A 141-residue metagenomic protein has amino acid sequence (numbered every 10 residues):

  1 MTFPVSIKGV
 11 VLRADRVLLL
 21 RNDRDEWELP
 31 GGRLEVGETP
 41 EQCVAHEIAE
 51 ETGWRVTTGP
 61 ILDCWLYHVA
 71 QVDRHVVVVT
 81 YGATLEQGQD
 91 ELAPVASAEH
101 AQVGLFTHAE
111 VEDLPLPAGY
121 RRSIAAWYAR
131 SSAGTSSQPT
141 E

Functional and structural regions predicted by a protein language model:
M1, G9-V10, L18-L19, V69 (+2 more regions): Short secondary-structure boundary/capping segments
M1-W27, V56, P60, L85: N-terminal strand-loop-strand
V5, Y67-L92, G104, A126-W127 (+1 more regions): Active-site-adjacent beta-strand/loop module that shapes the phosphate/pyrophosphate-binding cleft
R13-E50, W54: Conserved Nudix-box catalytic region and its N-terminal flanking loop in Nudix hydrolases and closely related
L62-L66: Generic short beta-strand segments
L92-W127: NUDIX/MutT-family hydrolases
R121-E141: Charged phosphate-binding loop/patch that engages nucleotide di/tri-phosphates or the phosphate backbone of nucleic
